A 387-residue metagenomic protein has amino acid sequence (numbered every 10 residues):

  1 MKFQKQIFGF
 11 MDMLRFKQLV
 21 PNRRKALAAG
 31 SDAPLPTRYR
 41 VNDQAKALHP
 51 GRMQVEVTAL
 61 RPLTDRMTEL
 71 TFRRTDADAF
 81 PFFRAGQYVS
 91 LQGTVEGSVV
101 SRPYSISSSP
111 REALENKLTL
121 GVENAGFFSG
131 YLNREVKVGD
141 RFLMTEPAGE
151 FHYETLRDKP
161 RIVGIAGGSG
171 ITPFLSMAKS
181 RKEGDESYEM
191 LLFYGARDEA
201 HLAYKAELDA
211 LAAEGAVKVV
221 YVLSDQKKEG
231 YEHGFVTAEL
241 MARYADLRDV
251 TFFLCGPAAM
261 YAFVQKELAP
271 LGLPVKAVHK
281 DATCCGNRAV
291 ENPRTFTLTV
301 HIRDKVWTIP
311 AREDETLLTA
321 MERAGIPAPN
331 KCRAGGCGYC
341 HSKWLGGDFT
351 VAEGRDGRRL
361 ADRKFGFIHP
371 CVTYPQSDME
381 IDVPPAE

Functional and structural regions predicted by a protein language model:
M1-D12, G130-I302, V306, P310: FNR/FR-type flavoprotein reductase catalytic core
M1-P34: Helix-rich terminal scaffold detector
Y39-R141, T145, P160, A196-D198 (+2 more regions): Ferredoxin-reductase
P173, I326-E353, A361-S377: Local cysteine-cluster metal-coordination motifs and their immediate loop/turn environment, predominantly Fe-S cluster
T299-A324, H341-E353: Short, charged low-complexity linear segments at domain edges
T373-E387: Short flanking/linker segments adjacent to small metal-binding domains or redox-active Cys/His motifs
